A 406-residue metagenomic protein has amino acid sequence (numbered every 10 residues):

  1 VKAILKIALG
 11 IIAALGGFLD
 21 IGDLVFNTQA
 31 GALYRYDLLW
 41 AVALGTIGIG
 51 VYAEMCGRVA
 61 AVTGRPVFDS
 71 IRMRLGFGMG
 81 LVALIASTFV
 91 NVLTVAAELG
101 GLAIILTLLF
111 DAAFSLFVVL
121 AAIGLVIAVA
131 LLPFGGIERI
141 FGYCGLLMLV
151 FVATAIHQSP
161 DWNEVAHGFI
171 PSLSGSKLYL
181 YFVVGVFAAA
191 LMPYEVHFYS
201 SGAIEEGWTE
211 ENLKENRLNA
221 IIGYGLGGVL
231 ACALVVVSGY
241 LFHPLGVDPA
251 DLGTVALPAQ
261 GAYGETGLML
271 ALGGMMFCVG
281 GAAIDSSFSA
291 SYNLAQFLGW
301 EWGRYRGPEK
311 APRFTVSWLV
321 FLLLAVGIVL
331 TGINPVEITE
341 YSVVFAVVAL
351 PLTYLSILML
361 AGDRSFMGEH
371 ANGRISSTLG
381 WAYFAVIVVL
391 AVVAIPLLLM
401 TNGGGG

Functional and structural regions predicted by a protein language model:
K2-A3, R35, V62-V90, L108-F114 (+3 more regions): Transmembrane-helix boundary/entry motifs in multi-pass membrane transporters
A14, A41-R74, A83-V90, S238 (+1 more regions): Juxtamembrane transmembrane-helix boundary signature
F26-G31, E54-M79, I104, L245-A262 (+3 more regions): Flexible loop linkers connecting adjacent transmembrane helices in multi-pass alpha-helical membrane transporters
G48-V62, I204, G225-T254: Extracellular/periplasmic helix-exit of transmembrane alpha-helices
V62, G80-F114, V118-L120, V279-L298 (+2 more regions): Hydrophobic transmembrane alpha-helices that form the core helical bundles of multi-pass secondary transporters
F77-G78, S115-V119, I222, L226 (+1 more regions): Loop-to-transmembrane helix boundary motifs in multi-pass membrane proteins
L120-A121, V129-S159, S174, V343-F345 (+3 more regions): Membrane-interface loop-to-helix entry segments
G145-P171, L180-S201, S356-S365, L390-G404: Hydrophobic alpha-helical segments and their helix-loop junctions in multi-pass secondary transporters
